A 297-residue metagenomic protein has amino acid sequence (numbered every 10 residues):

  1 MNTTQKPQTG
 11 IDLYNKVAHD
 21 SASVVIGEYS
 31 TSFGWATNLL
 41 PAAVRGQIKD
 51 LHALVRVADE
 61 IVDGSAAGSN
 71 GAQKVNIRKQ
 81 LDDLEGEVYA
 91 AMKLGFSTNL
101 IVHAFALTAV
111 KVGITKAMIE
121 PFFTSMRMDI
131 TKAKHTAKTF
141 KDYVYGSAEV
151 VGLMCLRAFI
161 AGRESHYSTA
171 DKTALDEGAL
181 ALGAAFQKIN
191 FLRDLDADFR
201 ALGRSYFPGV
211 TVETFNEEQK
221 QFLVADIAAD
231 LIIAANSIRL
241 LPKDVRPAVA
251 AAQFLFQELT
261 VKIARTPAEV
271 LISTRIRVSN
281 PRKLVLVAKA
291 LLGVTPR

Functional and structural regions predicted by a protein language model:
M1-F186, L192-R297: Catalytic cores of Mg2+-dependent Asp-rich isoprenoid enzymes
